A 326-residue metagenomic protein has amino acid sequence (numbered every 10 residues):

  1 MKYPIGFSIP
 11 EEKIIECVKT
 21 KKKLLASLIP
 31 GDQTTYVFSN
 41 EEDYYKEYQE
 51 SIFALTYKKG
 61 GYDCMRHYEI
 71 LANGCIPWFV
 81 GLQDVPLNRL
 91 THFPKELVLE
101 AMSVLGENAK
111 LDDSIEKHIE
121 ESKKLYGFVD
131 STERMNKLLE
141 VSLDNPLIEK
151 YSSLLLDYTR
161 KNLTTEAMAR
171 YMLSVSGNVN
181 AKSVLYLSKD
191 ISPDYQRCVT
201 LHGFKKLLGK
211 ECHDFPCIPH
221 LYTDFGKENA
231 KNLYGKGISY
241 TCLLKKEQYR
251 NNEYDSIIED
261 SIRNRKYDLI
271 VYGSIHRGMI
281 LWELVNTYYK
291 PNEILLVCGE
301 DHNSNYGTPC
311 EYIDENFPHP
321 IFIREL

Functional and structural regions predicted by a protein language model:
M1-Y45, F215-K245: Catalytic donor nucleotide-activated moiety binding site of glycosyltransferases and closely related
E11-T20, Y45, Y171-A181, D260-I262: Short boundary motifs at domain starts and secondary-structure transition points
K13-I15, D43-Y45, R66-H67, E259-S261 (+2 more regions): Short, flexible, glycine/charge-rich loop motifs used to bind or transfer phosphoryl groups or to couple energy/partner
E16-G31, N178-S192, D268-Y272: Short hydrophobic beta-strand segments
K19-K21, Q49-S51, N73, V179-N180 (+3 more regions): Residue-level preference for short coil/turn positions at secondary-structure junctions
P30-D32, Y36, N40-D190, C198-L208 (+4 more regions): Catalytic binding pocket for nucleotide-activated donors in carbohydrate/polymer assembly enzymes
Y186-L326: Extended catalytic core of nucleotide-activated donor transferases of GT-like folds
